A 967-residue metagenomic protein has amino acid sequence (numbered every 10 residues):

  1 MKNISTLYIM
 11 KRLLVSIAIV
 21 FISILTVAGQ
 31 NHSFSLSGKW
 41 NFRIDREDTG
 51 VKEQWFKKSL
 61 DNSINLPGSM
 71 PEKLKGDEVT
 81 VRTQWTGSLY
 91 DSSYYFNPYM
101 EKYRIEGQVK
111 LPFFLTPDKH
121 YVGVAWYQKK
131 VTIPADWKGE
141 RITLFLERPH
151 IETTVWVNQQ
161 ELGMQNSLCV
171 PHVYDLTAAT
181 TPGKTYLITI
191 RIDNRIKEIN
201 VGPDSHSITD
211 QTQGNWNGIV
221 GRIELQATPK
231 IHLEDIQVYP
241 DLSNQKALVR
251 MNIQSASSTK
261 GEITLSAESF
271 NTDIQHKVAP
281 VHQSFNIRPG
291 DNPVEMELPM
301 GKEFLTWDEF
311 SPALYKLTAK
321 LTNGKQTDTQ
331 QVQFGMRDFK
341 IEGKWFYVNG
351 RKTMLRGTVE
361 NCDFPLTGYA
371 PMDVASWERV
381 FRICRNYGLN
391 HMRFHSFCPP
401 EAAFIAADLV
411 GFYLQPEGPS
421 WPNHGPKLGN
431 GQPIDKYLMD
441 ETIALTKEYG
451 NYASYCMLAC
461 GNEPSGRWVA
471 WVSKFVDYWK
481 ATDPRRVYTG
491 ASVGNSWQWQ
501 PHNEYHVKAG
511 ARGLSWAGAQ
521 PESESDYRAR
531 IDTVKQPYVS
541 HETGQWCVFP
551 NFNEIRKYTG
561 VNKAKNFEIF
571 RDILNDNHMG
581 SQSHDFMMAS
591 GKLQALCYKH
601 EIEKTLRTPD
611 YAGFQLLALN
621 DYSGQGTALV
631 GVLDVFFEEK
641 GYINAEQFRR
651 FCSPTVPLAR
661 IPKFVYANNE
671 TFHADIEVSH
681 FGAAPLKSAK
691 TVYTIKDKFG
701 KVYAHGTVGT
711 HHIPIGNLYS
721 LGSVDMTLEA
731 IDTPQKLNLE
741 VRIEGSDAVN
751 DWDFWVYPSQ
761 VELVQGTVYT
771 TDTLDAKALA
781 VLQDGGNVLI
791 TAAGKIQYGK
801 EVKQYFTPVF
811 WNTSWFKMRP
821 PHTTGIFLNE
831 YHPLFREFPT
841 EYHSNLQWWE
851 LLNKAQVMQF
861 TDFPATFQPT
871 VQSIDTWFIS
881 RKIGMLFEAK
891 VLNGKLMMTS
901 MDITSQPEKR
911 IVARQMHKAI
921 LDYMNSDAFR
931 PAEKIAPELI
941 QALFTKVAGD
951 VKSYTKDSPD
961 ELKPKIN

Functional and structural regions predicted by a protein language model:
G29-Q108, L187, R191, R195-K197 (+5 more regions): Accessory carbohydrate-binding/adhesion or oligomerization-edge regions at the termini of glycan-active proteins
R43-E47, G76, G87, S92-G107 (+5 more regions): Accessory beta-strand-rich segments of carbohydrate-active enzymes
V155-V157, K246-F285, V294, T671-T710 (+2 more regions): Beta-strand-rich binding/interaction modules
T181-K184, N252-K340, A730-E762: Extended acidic/polar, glycine-enriched regions that form or flank non-catalytic beta-rich accessory modules
T318-C384: N-terminal carbohydrate-binding accessory modules
F381-C384, H391-L633: Substrate-binding/catalytic cleft of secreted carbohydrate-active enzymes, primarily glycoside hydrolases
G766-N812, K890-N893, I920: Short alpha-beta junction capping motif
G794-Y798, S814-I911, F929-N967: Catalytic beta-strand/loop cores that center a nucleophilic Ser/Cys/Thr and support acyl-enzyme chemistry
